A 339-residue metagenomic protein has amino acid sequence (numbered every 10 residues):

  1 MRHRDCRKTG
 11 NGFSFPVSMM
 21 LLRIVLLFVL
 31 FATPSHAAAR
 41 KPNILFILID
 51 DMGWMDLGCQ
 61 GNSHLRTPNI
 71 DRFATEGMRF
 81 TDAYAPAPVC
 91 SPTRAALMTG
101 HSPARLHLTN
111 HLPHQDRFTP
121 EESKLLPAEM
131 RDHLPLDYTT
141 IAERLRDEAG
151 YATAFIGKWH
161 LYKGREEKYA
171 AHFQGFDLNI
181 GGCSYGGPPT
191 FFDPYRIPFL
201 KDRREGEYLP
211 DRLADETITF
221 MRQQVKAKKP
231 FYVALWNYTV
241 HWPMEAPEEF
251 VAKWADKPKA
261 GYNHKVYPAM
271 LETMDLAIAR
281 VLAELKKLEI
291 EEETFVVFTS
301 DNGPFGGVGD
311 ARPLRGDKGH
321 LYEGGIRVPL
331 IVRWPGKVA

Functional and structural regions predicted by a protein language model:
S18-L27: Sec-dependent signal peptide recognition, specifically the positively charged N-region followed immediately by
L26-A37: Hydrophobic h-region of N-terminal signal peptides that target proteins for export in Gram-negative bacteria
A37-A339: Formylglycine-dependent sulfatase
